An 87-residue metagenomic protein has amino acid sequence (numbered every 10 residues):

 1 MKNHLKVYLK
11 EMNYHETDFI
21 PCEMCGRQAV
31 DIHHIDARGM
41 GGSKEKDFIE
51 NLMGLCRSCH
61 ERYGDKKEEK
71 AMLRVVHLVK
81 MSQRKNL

Functional and structural regions predicted by a protein language model:
M1-P21, G41-K46, E50: Short, charged surface segments at domain edges that flank catalytic/cofactor-binding sites
K2, G39-M53, E61-L87: Polybasic, low-complexity binding patches
C22-C25, C56: Short cysteine-rich clusters marking metal-coordination/redox-active sites
R27-D31, E61-G64: Short functional micro-motifs and their immediate structural scaffolds
A29-S43: Short recognition patches in nucleic-acid-associated and regulatory proteins
V30, M53-G54: A broad, low-specificity signal marking well-ordered, structured residues that form hydrophobic/aromatic
I35, S58-C59: Residues immediately flanking
